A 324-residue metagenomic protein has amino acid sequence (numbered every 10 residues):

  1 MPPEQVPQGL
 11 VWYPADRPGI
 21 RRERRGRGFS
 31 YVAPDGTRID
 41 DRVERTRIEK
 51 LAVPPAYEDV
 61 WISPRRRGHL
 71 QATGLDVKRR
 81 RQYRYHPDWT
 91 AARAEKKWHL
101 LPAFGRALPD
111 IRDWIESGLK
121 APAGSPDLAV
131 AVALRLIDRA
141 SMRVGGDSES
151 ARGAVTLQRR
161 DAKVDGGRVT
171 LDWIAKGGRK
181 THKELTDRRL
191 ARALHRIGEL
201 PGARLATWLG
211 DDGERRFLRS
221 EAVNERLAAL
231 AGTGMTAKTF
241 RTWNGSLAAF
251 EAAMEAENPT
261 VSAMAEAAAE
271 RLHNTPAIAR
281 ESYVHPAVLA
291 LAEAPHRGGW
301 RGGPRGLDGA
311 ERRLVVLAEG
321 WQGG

Functional and structural regions predicted by a protein language model:
M1-G153, R160-V261, A265-L272, A277-S282 (+2 more regions): A positively charged, amphipathic N-terminal helix/segment that binds anionic biomolecules
H285: Residue-level signal for threonine
V288-G324: Short, amphipathic C-terminal "tail helix"
